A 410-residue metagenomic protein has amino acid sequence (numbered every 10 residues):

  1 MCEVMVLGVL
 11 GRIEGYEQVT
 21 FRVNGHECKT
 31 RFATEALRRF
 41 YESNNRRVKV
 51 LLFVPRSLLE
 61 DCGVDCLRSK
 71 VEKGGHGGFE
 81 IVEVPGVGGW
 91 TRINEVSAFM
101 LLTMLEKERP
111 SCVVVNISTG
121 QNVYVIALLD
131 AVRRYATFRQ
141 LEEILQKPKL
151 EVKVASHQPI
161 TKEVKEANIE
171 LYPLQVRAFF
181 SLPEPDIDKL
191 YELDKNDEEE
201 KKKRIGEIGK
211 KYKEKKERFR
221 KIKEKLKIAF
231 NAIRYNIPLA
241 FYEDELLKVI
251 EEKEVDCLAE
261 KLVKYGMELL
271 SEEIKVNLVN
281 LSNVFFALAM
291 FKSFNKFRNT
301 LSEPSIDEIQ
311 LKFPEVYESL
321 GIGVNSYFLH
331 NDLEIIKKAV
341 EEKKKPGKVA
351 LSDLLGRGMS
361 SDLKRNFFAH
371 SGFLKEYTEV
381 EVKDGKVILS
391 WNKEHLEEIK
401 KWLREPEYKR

Functional and structural regions predicted by a protein language model:
M1-C112, A127, R133-R410: Long, low-complexity, Lys/Arg-enriched
N116-D130: Elongated alpha-helical scaffolds
